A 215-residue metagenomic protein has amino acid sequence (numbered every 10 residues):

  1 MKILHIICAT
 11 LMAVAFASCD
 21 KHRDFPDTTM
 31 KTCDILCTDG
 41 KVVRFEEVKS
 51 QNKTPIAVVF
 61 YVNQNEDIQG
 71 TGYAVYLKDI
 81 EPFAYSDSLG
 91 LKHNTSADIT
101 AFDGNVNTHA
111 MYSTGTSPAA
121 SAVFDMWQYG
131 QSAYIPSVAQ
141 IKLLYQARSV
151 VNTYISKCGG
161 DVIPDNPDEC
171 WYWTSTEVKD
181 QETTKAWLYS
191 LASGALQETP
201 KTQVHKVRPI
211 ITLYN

Functional and structural regions predicted by a protein language model:
K2-A9: Sec-dependent signal peptide recognition, specifically the positively charged N-region followed immediately by
I3, K78-I80, V138-A139: Histidine- and/or cysteine-centered catalytic micro-motif in compact active-site loops
L11-M12, D67: Intrinsic disorder/low-complexity segments
V14-S18: C-terminal motif of bacterial Sec signal peptides marking the signal peptidase cleavage site
C19-Y129, K201-N215: Short, compositionally biased
D20-P26, E169-C170, T174-N215: Mature exported/compartmentalized surface modules and terminal targeting/interaction regions
V75, I135-P136: Short hydrophobic beta-strand that contains or immediately precedes a catalytic carboxylate
A119-S132, V138-L191: An exposed tryptophan-centered "aromatic clamp" motif
